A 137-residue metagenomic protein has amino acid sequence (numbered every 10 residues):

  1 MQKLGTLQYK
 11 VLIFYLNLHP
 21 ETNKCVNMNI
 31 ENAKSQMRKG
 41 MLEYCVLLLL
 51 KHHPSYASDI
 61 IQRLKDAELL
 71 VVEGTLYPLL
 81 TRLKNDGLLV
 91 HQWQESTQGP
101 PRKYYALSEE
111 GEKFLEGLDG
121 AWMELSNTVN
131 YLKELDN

Functional and structural regions predicted by a protein language model:
M1-A33: Short, intrinsically disordered or compositionally biased N-terminal tails of bacterial proteins
K34-T75, Q94: N-terminal helix-turn-helix DNA-binding core of bacterial DNA-binding proteins
L76-P78, R82-L83: Basic amphipathic alpha-helical segments that dock to polyanions
G87: Glycine-centered, phosphate/nucleic-acid-interacting loop/turn motifs that mediate DNA/RNA or nucleotide
V90-S96: Short E/K-rich amphipathic alpha-helical oligomerization segments
T97, P101-D119: Basic, amphipathic "hinge/linker" alpha-helix immediately C-terminal to the N-terminal HTH DNA-binding motif
K113-N137: Amphipathic alpha-helical dimerization/coiled-coil segments that flank or bridge DNA-binding/regulatory modules
